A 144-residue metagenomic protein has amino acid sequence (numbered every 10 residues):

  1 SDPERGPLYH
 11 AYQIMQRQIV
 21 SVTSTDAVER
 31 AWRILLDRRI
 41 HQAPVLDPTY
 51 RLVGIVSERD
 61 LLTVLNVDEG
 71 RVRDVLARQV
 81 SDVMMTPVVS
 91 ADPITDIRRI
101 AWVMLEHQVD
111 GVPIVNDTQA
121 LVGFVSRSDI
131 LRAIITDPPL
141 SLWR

Functional and structural regions predicted by a protein language model:
S1-R144: Tandem CBS (Cystathionine beta-synthase) repeat/Bateman regulatory domains
